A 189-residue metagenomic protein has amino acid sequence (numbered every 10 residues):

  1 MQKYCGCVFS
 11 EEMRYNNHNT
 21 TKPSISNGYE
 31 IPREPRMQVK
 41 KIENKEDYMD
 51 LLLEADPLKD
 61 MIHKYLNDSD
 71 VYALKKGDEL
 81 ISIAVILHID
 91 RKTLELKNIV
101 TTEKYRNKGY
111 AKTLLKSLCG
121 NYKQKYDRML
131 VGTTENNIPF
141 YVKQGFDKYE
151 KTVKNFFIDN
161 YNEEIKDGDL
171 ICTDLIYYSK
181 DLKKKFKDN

Functional and structural regions predicted by a protein language model:
C5-C7: Cysteine-centered motifs
N27-M61, N189: Short amphipathic alpha-helix that is part of the acyltransferase structural core
E46-I83: Active-site rim helix/loop that mediates acceptor-substrate recognition in acyltransferases
A73, E79-H88, T93-V100: Conserved beta-strand in the GNAT
Y105-S117: Conserved acetyl-CoA pyrophosphate-binding loop and the N-cap/start of the following alpha-helix in GNAT-like
Y122-E135: Conserved GNAT acetyl-CoA-binding A-motif
E135-E164, G168: Conserved active-site alpha-helix within GNAT-family acetyltransferase domains
